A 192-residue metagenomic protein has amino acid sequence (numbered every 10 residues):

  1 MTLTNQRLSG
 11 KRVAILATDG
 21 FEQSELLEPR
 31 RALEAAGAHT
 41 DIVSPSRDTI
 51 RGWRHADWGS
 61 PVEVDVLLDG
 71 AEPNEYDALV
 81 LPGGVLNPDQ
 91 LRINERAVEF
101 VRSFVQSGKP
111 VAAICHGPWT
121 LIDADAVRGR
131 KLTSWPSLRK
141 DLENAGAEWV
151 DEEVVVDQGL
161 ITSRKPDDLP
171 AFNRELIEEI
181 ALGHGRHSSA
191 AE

Functional and structural regions predicted by a protein language model:
M1-S107, V111, W119-K131, R139-E192: Extended, subdomain-level signal for the structured scaffold at the beginning of enzyme domains
C115: Catalytic nucleophile serine of serine hydrolases, specifically the conserved "nucleophile elbow" pentapeptide
